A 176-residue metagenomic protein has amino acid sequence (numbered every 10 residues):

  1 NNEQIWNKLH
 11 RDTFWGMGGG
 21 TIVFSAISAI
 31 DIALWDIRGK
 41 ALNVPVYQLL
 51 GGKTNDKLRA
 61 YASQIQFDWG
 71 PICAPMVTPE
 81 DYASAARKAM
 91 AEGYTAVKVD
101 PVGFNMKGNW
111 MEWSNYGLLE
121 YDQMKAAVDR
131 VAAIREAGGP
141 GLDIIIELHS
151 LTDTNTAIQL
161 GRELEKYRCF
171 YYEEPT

Functional and structural regions predicted by a protein language model:
N1-L42: Metal- or metallocofactor-binding catalytic centers and their adjacent structured scaffolds across diverse enzyme
E3-W6, L50, A83, I158: Generic structural signal for individual residues within well-ordered alpha-helical segments across diverse proteins
N7-H10, K40, V44-L58: N-terminal amphipathic alpha-helix/helix-capping segment at the start of soluble metabolic enzymes
I22, A26-I27, G52, A74-D81: Short, well-structured alpha-helical patches and their helix-loop capping segments that border functional surfaces
F24-S25, I32, V44-Q48, N55 (+1 more regions): Conserved structural scaffold segments of CAZyme catalytic domains across common CAZy folds
A33, P45-V46, E80-A85: Short alpha-helical segments and helix-capping/turn motifs at coil-helix boundaries
W35, G52, S63-I65: Beta-hairpin (beta-strand-turn-beta-strand) motif
K57, A62-T176: Metal-dependent enolase-superfamily TIM-barrel catalytic cores that perform enediolate-based chemistry
